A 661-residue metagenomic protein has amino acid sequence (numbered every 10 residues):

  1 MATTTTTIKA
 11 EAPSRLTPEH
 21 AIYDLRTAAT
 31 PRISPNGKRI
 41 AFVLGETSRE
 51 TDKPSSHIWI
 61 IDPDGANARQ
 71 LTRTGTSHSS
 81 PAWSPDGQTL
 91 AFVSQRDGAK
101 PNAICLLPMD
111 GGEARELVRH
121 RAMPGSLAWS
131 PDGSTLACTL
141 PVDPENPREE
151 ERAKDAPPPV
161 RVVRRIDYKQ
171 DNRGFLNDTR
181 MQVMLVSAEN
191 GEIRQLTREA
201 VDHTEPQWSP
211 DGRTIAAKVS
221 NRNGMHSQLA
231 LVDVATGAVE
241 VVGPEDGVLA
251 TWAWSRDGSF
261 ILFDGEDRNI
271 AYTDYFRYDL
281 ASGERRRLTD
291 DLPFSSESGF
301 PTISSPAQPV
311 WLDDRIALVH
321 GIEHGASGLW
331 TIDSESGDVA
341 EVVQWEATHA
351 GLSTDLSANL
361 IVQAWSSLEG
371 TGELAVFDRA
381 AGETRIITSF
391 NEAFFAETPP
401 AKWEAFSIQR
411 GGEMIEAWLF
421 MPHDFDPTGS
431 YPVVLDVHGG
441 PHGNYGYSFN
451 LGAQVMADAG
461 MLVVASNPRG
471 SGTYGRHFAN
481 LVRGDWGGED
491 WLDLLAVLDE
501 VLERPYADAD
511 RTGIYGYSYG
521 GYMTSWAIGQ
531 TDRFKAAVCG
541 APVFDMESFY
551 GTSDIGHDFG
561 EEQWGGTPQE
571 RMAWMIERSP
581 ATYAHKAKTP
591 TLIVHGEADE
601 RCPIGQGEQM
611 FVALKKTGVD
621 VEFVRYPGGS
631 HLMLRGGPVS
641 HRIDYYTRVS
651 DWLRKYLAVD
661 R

Functional and structural regions predicted by a protein language model:
A2-K9, S55-S56, P141-V186, L288-D291 (+2 more regions): Predominantly five- to eight-bladed beta-propeller fold
T17-I22, R69-T72, R115-V118, E192-T197 (+4 more regions): A short beta-strand motif characteristic of beta-propeller blades
H20-S56: Beta-strand-rich domains and repeat architectures in extracellular enzymes and scaffolds, especially beta-propellers
L25-I40, G75-V93, A114, R119-L136 (+13 more regions): Conserved beta-propeller blade repeats
K53-H57, K100-I104, N146-R148, R180-Q182 (+4 more regions): Structural motif
D62-A66, P108-G112, S187-G191, D233-G237 (+3 more regions): Short loop/turn segments that connect beta-strands within beta-propeller blades
F390-D510, Y517, F549-D558: Cap/lid segment of the alpha/beta-hydrolase catalytic domain
P468-R661: Active-site-proximal cap/loop segments of hydrolase catalytic domains
